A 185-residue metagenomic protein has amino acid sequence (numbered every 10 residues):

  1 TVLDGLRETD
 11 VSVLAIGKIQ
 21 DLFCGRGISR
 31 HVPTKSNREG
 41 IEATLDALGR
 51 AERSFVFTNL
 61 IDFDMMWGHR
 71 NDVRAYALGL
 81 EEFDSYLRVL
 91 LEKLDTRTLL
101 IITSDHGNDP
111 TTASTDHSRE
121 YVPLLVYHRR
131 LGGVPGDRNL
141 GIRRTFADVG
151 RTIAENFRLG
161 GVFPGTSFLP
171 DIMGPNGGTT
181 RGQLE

Functional and structural regions predicted by a protein language model:
T1-E185: Feature captures the catalytic ectodomains and active-site-proximal regions of enzymes that hydrolyze or transfer
